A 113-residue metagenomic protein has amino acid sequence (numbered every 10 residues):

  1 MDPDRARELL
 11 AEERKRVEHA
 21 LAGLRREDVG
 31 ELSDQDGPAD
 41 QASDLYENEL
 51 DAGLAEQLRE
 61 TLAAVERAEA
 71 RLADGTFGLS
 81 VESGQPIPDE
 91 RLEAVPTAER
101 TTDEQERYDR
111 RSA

Functional and structural regions predicted by a protein language model:
M1-D74, A94, D103-E106, R110-A113: Interaction interfaces in information-processing and related assembly proteins
F77, A98: Residues immediately within or flanking Cys/His clusters that coordinate Zn2+ in small zinc-binding modules
S80-S83, T101: Short cysteine-rich clusters marking metal-coordination/redox-active sites
P86-P88: Short functional micro-motifs and their immediate structural scaffolds
E90, P96: Short beta->alpha connector loops at strand-helix junctions that form conserved, small/polar/Pro-enriched
